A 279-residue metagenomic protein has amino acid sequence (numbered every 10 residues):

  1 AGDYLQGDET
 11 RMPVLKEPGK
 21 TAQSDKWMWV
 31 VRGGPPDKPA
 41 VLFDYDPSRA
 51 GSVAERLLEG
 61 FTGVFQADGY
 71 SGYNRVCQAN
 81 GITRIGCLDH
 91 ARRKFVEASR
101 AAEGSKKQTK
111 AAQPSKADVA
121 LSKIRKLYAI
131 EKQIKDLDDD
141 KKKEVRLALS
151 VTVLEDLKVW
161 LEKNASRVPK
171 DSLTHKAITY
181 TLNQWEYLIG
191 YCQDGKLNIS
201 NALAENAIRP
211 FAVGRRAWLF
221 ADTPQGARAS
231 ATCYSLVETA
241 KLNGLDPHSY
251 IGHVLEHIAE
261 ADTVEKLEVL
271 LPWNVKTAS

Functional and structural regions predicted by a protein language model:
A1-S279: Catalytic center-proximal scaffold of phosphoryl-transfer enzymes
